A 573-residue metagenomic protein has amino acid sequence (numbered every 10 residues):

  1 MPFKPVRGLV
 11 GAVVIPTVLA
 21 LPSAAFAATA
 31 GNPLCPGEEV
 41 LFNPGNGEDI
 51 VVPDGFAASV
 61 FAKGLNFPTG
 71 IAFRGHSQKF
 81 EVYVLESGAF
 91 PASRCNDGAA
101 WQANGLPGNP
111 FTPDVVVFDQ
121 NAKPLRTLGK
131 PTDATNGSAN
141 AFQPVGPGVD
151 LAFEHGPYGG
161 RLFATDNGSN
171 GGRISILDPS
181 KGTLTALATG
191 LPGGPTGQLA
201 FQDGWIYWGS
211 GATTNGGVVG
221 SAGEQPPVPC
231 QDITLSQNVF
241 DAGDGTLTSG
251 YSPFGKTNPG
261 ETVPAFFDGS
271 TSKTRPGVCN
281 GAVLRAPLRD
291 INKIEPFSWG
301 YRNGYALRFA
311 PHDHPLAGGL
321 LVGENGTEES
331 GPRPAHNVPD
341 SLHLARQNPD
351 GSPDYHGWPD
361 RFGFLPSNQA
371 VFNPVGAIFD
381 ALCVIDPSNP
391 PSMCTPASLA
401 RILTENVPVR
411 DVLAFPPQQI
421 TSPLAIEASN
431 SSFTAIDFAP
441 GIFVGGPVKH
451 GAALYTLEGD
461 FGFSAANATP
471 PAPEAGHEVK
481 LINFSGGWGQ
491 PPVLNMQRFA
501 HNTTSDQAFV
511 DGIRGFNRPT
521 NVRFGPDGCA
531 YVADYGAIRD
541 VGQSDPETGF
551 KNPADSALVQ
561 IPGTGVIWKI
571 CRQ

Functional and structural regions predicted by a protein language model:
P2-V13: Bacterial N-terminal signal peptides that target proteins for export
G11-A24: Bacterial N-terminal signal peptides
A28-V51, P91-R94, A212-N517, Y531 (+1 more regions): Beta-propeller domain segments
A58-A62, P124-F142, T183-T189, N292-F297 (+2 more regions): A short beta-strand motif characteristic of beta-propeller blades
G64-F80, P110-T112, D133-R161, G190-W205 (+5 more regions): Beta-rich, blade/repeat-based domains predominating in secreted/periplasmic proteins but also intracellular
V82-V84, R161-A164, I206-W208, L320-V322 (+2 more regions): Hydrophobic beta-strand segments that make up the repeating blades of beta-propeller and related beta-repeat
Y83-R126, G487: Beta-propeller domains
K130-E154, A164-Q202, S210, T214 (+1 more regions): Asp-box/WD-like beta-propeller blade repeats and closely related beta-sheet repeat scaffolds
